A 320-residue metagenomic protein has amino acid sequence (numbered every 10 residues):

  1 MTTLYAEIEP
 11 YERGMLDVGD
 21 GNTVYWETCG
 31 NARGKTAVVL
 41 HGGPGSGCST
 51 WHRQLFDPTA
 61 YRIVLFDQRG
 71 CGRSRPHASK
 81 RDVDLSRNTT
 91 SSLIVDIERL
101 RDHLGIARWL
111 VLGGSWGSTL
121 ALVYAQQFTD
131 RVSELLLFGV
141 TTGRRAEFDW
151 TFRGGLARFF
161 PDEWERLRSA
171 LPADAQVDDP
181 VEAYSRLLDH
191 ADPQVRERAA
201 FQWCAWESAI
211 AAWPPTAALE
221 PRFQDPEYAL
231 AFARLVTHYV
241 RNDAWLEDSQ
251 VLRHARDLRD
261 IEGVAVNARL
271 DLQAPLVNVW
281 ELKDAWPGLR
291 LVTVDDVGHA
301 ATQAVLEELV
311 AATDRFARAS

Functional and structural regions predicted by a protein language model:
T2-V24, V236: N-terminal cap/lid segment of alpha/beta-hydrolase-fold proteins
V18-P76: Conserved HGGG/HGGXW glycine-rich cap/lid loop of the alpha/beta-hydrolase fold
S91-W109: Conserved acidic catalytic loop of the alpha/beta-hydrolase fold
A107-A146: Conserved hydrolase catalytic core segment
V132-A183: A catalytic-pocket lid/entrance helix-loop region that shapes and gates access to the active site across common
E247, L272-N278: Conserved alpha/beta-hydrolase "acid-adjacent" motif
L258-R259, A265-N267: Short beta-strand/loop motif that positions the catalytic acidic residue of the alpha/beta-hydrolase fold
L289-S320: Catalytic active-site module of serine/aspartate enzymes centered on a nucleophile-bearing elbow/loop
